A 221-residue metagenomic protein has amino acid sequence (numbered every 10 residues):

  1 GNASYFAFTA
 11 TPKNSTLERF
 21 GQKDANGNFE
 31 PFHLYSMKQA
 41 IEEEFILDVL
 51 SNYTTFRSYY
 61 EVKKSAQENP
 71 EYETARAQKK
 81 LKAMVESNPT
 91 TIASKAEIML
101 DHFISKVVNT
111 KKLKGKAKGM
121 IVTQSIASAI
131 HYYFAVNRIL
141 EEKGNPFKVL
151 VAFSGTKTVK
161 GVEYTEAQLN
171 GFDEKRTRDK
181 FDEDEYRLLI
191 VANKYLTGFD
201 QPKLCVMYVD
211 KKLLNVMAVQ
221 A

Functional and structural regions predicted by a protein language model:
G1-T16, E44: Conserved helicase ATPase motor motifs in RecA-like P-loop NTPase domains
N2-S4, F32, E43-V49, K116-A117 (+3 more regions): Short glycine-/polar-rich loops that comprise or flank the Walker A/P-loop and associated switch/sensor motifs
S4-T9, S36, D48-L50, M120-V122 (+4 more regions): Structured core elements
A10-S15, T55-Y59, I126-S128, T156-T158 (+2 more regions): Conserved nucleotide-binding/hydrolysis micro-motifs of P-loop NTPases
S15-K116, Y133: Interdomain helical connector at the RecA1-RecA2 junction of SF1/SF2 helicase-like NTPases
T16-G27, A66, A135-L140, E163-L169 (+1 more regions): Short secondary-structure boundary/capping segments
R19, L188-V191, Y195-K212, M217-Q220: A short beta-strand element within the Helicase C-terminal
K82-V191: Conserved C-terminal RecA-like helicase domain
